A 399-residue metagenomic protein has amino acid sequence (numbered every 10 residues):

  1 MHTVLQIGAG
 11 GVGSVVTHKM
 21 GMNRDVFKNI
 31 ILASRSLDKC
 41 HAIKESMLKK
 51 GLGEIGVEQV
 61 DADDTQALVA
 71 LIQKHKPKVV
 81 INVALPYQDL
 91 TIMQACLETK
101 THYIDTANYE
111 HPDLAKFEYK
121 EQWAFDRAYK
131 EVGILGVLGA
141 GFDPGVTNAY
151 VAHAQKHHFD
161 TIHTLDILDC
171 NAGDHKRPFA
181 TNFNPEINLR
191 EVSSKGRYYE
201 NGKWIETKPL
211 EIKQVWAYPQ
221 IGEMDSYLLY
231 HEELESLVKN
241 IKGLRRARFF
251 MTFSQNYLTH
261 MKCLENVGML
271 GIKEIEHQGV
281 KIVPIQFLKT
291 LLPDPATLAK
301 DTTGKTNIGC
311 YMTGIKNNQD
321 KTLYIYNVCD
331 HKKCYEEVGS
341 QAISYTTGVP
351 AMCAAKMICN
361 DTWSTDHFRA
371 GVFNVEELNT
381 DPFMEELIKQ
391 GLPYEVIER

Functional and structural regions predicted by a protein language model:
V12-G13: Hydrophobic/small residue at the entry helix of a nucleotide-binding pocket
S36-K39: Helix N-cap at the beta1-alpha1 junction of Rossmann-like dinucleotide-binding domains, i.e., the first residues
K50-D64: Rossmann-fold cofactor-recognition segment
A62-H75, Q88: Conserved Rossmann-fold cofactor-binding substructure of NAD(P)-dependent oxidoreductases
I72, K78-N82, Y103-I104: N-terminal Rossmann-like NAD(P) cofactor-binding module of classical short-chain dehydrogenase/reductase
L85-P86, A95-F117: ADP-ribose/adenylate-binding Rossmann-like module
A107-I134: Rossmann-fold NAD(P)-binding glycine/threonine-rich loop
K156-R399: C-terminal catalytic/substrate-binding lobe primarily of soluble NAD(P)-dependent oxidoreductases
